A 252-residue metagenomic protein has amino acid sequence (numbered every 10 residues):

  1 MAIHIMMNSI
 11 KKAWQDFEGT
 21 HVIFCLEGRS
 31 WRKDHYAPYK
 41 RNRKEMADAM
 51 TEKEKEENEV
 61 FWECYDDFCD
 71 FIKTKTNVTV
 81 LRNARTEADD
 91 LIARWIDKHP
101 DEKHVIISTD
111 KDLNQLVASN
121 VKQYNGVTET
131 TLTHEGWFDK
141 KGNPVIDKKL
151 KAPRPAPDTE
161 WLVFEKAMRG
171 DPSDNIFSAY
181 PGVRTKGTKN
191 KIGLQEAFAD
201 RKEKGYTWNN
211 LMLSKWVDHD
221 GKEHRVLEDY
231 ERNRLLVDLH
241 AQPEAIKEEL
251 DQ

Functional and structural regions predicted by a protein language model:
M1, W31, M46-A47, Q252: Intrinsic structural disorder
M1-K40: Non-catalytic, usually N-terminal nucleic-acid engagement modules in DNA/RNA processing proteins
G19, E45-D251: Extended two-metal-dependent nuclease catalytic cores across DNA- and RNA-processing enzymes
